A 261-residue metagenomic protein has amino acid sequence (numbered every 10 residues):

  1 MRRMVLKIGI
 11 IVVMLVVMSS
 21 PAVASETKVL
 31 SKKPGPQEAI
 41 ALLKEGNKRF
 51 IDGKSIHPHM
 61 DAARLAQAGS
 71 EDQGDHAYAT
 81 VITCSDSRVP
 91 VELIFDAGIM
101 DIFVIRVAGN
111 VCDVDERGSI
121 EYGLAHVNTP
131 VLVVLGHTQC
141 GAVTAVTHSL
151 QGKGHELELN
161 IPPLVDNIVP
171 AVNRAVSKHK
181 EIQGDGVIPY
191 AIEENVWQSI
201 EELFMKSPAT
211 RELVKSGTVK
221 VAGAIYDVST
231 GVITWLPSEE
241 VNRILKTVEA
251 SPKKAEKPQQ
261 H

Functional and structural regions predicted by a protein language model:
M1-I10: Bacterial N-terminal signal peptides that target proteins for export
G9-S19: Bacterial N-terminal signal peptides
A24-G74, I99-M100, G109-G118, A125-V127 (+1 more regions): Divalent-metal-activated hydrolytic enzyme cores
A77-Y78, I82-S119: Active-site cofactor/substrate anionic-group-binding motifs, chiefly glycine- and Lys/Arg-rich phosphate-binding loops
Y78, N128-V131: Loop/turn elements at helix/coil->beta-strand transitions in domains of secreted/extracellular proteins
I82-C84, R106, V133-H137, A222-D227: Short beta-strand segments
S87-R88, H137-A142: Gly/Ser/Thr-rich loops at beta-strand to alpha-helix junctions that form or flank small-molecule/cofactor-binding
V91-E92, V143-A145: Short glycine-/acidic-enriched loop or helix-start segments at secondary-structure transitions that form or flank
